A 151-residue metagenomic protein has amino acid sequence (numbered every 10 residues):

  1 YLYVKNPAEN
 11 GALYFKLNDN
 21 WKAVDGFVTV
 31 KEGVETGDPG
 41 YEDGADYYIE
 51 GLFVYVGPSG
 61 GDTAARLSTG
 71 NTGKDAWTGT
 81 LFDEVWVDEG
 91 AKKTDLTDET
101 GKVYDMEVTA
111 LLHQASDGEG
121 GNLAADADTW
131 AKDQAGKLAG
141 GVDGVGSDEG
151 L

Functional and structural regions predicted by a protein language model:
Y1-L151: Surface-exposed, hydrophilic segments of mature proteins
